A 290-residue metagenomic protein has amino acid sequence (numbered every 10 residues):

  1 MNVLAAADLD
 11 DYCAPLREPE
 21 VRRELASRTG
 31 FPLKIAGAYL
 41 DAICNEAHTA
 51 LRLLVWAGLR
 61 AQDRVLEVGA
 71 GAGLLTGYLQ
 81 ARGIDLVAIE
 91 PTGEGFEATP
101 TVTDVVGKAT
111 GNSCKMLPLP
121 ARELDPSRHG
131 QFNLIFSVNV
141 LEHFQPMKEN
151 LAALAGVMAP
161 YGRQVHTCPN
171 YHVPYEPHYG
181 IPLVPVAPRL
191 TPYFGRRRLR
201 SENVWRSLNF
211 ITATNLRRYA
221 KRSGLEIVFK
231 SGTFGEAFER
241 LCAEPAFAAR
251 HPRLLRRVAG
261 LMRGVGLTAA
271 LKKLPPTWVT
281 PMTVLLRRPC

Functional and structural regions predicted by a protein language model:
M1-G130, L134, V138, G232 (+1 more regions): Conserved N-terminal segment of class I S-adenosyl-L-methionine
R64, Y161-R163: Short glycine-centered segments of the SAM/dcSAM-binding site in methyltransferase folds
G77-Q80, L151-A155: A structural alpha-helix within SAM-dependent methyltransferase catalytic domains
V105, P118, Q145-L154, R163-P289: S-adenosyl-L-methionine-dependent methyltransferase catalytic module, highlighting the catalytic core
N139-H143: A short His-aromatic
